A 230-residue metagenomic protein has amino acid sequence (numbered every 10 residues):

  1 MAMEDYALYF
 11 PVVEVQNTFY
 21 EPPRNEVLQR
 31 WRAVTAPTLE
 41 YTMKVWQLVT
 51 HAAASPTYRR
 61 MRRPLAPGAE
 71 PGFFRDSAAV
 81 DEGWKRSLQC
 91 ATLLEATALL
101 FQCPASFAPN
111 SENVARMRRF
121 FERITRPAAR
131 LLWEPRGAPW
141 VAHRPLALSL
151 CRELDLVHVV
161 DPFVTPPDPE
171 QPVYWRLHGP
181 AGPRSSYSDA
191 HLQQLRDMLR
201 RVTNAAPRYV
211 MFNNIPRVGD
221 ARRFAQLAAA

Functional and structural regions predicted by a protein language model:
M1-A230: Residues lining hydrophobic/aromatic ligand-binding pockets adjacent to catalytic sites
